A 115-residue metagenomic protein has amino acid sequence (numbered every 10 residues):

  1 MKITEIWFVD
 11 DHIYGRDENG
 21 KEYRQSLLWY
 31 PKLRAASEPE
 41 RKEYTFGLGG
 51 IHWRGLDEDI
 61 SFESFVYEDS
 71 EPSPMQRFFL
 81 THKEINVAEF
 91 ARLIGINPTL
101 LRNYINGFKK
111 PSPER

Functional and structural regions predicted by a protein language model:
M1-R115: Motif-centric detector for short Cys/His coordination patterns
